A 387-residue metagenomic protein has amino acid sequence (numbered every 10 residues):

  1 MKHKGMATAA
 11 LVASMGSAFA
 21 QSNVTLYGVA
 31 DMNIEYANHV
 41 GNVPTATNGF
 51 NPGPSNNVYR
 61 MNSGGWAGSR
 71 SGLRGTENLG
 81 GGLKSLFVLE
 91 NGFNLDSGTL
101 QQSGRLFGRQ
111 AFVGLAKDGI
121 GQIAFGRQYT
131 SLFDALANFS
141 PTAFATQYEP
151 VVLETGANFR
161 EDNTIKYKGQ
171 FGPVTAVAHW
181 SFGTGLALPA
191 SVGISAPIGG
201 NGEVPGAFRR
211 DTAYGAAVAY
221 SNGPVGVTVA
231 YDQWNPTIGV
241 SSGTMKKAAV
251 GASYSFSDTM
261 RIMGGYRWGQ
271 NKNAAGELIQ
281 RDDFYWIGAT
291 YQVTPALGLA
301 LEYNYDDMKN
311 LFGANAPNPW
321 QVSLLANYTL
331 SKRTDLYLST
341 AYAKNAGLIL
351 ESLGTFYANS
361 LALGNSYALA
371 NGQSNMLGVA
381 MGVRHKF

Functional and structural regions predicted by a protein language model:
M1-A20: Gram-negative bacterial Sec-dependent N-terminal signal peptides
Q21-A37, A46, P54-G185, A219-G223 (+1 more regions): Outer membrane beta-barrel
V24-M32, G81, S85-L89, I123 (+9 more regions): Transmembrane beta-strands of outer-membrane beta-barrel proteins
N38-V58, T99-Q101, G183-T212, W234-M245 (+3 more regions): Solvent-exposed loop segments that connect transmembrane elements
N57-S69, L106-R109, F159-N163, Q170 (+5 more regions): Residues that define the transmembrane beta-barrel architecture of outer-membrane proteins
G72-R74, F112-L115, K166-K168, A217-A219 (+4 more regions): Outer-membrane beta-barrel architecture
V204-T329, T340-Y342: Detector for outer-membrane/organellar transmembrane beta-barrel domains, recognizing the amphipathic beta-strand
Y328-L330, N371-F387: Outer-membrane beta-barrel "beta-signal"
